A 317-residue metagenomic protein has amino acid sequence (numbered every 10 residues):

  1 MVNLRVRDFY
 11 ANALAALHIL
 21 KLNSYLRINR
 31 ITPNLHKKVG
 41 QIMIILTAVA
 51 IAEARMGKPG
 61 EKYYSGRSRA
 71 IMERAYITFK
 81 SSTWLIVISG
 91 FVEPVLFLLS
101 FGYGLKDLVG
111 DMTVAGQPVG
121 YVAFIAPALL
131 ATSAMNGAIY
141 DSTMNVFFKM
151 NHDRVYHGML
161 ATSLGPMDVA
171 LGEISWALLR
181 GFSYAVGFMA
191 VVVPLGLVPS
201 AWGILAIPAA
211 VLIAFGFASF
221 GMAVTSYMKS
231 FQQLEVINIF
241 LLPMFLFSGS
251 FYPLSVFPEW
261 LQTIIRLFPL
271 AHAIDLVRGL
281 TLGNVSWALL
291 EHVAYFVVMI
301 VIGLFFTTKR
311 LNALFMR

Functional and structural regions predicted by a protein language model:
A11-A16, T32: Ala/Thr-enriched low-complexity intrinsically disordered regions
A16, Y25-N29, V39-I44: Low-complexity intrinsically disordered segments
H36-I204, P208-R317: Hydrophobic transmembrane alpha-helices and immediately adjacent juxtamembrane helices of multi-pass inner-membrane
